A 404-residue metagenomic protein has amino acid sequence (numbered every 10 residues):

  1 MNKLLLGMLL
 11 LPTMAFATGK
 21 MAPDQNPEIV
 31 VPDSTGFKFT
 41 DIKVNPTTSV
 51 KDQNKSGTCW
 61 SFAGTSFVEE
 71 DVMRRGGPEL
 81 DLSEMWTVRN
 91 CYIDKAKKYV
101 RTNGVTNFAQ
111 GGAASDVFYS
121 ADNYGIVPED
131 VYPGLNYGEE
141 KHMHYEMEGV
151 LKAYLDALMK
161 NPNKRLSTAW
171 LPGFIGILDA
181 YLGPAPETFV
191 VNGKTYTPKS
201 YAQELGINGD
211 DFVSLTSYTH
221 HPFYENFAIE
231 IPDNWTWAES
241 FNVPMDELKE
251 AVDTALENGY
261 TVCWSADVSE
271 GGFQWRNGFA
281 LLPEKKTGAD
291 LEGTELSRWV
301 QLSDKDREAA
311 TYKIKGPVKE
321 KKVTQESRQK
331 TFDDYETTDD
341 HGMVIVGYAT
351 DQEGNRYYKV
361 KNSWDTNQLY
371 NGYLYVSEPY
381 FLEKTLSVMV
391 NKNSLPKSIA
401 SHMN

Functional and structural regions predicted by a protein language model:
M1-P23: Bacterial Sec-dependent N-terminal signal peptides
L9-T13, T58, F67, G76 (+7 more regions): Residues in flexible loops and secondary-structure boundaries
F16-A17, D71, F279, N391: Hydrophobic alpha-helical segments
F16-G36: Sec-dependent signal peptide cleavage junction
D33-C263, Q368-Y370: Active-site nucleophile-adjacent alpha helix/oxyanion-hole segment immediately C-terminal to the catalytic cysteine
P172-N404: Active-site signature of cysteine proteases
